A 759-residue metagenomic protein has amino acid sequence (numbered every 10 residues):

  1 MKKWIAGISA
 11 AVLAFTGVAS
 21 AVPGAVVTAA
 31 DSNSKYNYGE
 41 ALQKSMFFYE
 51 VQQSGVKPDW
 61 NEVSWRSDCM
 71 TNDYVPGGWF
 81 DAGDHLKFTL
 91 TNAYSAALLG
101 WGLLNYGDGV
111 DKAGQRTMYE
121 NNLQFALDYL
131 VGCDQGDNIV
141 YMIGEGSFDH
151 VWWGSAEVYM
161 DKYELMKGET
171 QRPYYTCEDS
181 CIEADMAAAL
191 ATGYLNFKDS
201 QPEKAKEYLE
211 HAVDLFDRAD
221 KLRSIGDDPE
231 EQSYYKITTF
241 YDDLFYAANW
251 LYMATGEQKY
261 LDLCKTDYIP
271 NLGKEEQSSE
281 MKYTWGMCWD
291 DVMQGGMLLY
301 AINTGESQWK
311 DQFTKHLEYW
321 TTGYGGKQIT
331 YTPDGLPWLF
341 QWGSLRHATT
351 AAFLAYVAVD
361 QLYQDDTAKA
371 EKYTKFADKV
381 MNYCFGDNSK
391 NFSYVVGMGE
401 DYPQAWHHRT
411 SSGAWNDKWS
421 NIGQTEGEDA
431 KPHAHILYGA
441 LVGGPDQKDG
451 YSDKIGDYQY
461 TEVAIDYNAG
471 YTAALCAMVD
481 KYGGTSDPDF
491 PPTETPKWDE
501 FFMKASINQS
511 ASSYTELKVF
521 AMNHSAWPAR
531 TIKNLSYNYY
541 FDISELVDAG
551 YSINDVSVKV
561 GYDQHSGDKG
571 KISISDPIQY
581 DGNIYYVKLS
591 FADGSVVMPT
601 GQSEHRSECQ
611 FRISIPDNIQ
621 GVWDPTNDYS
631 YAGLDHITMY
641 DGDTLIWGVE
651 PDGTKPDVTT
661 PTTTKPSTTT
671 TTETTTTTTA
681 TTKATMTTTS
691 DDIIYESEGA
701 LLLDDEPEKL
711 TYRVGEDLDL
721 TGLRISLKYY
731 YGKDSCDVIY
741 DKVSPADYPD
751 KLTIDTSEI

Functional and structural regions predicted by a protein language model:
F15-S32: Sec-dependent signal peptide cleavage junction
A29-F47, V51-G102, M142-D185, A189 (+5 more regions): Aromatic (Trp/Tyr) and acidic
A511-N534, Y539-D542: Short beta-strand elements of extracellular/lumenal beta-sandwich folds
S544-D593: A surface/secretory-pathway sequence property marking extracellular, secreted, or lumenal proteins enriched
Y585, V597, Q602-D657: Terminal connector regions
T659-T689: Extracellular mucin-like PTS domains
S697-I739: Solvent-exposed, low-complexity, repeat-rich "mucin-like" stalks and linkers
L710, D734-I759: Serine/threonine-rich, repeat-prone extracellular segments and beta-strand-based repeat modules of secreted/surface
